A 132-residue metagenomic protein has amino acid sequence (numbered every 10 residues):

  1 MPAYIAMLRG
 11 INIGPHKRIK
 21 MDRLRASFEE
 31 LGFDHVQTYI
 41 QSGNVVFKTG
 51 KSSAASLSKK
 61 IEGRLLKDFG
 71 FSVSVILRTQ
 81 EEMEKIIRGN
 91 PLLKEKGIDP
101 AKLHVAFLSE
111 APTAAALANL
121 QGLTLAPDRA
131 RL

Functional and structural regions predicted by a protein language model:
P2-S42, V46-L132: Surface-exposed, charge/polar-rich loops and edge strands
